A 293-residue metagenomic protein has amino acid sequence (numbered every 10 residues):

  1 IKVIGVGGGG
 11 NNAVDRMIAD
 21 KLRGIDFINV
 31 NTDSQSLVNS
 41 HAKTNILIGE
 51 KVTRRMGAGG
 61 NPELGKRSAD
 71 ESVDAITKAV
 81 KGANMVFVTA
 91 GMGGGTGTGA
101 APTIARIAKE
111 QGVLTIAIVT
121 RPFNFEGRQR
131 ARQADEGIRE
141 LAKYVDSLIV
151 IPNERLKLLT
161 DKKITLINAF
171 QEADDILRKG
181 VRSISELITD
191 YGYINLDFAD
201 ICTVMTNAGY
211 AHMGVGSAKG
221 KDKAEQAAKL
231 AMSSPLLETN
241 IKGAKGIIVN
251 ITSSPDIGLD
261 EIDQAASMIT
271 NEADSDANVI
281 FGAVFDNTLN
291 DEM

Functional and structural regions predicted by a protein language model:
I1-M293: Tubulin/FtsZ superfamily GTPase core signature
